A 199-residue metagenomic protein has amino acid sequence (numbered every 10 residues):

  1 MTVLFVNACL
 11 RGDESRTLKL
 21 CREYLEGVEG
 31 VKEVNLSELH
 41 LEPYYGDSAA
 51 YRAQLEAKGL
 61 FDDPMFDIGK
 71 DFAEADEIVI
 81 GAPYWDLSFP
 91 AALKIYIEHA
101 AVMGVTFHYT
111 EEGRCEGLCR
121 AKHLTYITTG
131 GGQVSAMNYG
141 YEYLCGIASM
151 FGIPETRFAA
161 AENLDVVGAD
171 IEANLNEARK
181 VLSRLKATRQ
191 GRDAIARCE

Functional and structural regions predicted by a protein language model:
M1-A82, L87-E98, V102, K180-E199: N-terminal beta1-alpha1-beta2 submodule of the flavodoxin-like/Rossmannoid cofactor-binding fold
L10-G12, G131-V134, D165-V166: Short histidine/acidic/glycine/proline-rich micro-motifs that form metal- and phosphate-coordinating active-site loops
L36, T129, A161-N163: Active-site donor-binding loop signature of nucleotide-sugar glycosyltransferases
L39-Y44, V134, V166-V167: A short beta-to-alpha transition loop/helix N-cap that caps and shapes the active-site region
P64-I68, R114-E116, F158: Functional cleft and adjacent loop/helix regions within the main domain that mediate ligand binding or catalysis
G104-F107: Short catalytic/binding micro-motifs of nucleotide second-messenger systems
Y109-I153: Short, glycine-/small-residue-rich phosphate/pyrophosphate-handling segment
S135-E199: Glycine-rich phosphate/pyrophosphate-binding loop and the adjoining helix
